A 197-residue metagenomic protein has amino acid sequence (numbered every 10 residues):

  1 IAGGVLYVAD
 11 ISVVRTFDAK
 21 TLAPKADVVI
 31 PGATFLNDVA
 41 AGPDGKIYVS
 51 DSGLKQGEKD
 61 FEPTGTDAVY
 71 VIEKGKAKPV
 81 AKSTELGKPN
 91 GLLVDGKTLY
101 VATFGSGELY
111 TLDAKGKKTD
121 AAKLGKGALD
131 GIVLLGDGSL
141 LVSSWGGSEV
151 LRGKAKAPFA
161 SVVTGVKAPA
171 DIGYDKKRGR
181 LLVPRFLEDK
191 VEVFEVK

Functional and structural regions predicted by a protein language model:
I1-I30, N37, G53, G57-E58: Glycine/small-residue-rich loop that forms an oxyanion/phosphate-binding "nest" at active or ligand-binding sites
I1-V5, P31-L54, S83-T98, S106 (+4 more regions): Beta-rich, blade/repeat-based domains predominating in secreted/periplasmic proteins but also intracellular
I1-V5, V13, A68-K78, V94-K97 (+1 more regions): Flexible "stalk/tail and boundary" regions
V13-R15, D67-Y70, E108-Y110, E149-L151 (+1 more regions): A short loop-to-beta-strand structural motif that recurs across blades of beta-propeller domains
D18-A23, I72-K76, L112-K117, G153-A157 (+1 more regions): Short loop/turn segments that connect beta-strands within beta-propeller blades
A23-V29, K76-S83, G116-K123, A157-V163: A short beta-strand motif characteristic of beta-propeller blades
V49-G65: Short, conserved, GDST-rich strand-edge loop motifs in beta-rich repeat architectures
V69, N90-L93, Y100-L112, G116-A121: Anionic-ligand binding region
